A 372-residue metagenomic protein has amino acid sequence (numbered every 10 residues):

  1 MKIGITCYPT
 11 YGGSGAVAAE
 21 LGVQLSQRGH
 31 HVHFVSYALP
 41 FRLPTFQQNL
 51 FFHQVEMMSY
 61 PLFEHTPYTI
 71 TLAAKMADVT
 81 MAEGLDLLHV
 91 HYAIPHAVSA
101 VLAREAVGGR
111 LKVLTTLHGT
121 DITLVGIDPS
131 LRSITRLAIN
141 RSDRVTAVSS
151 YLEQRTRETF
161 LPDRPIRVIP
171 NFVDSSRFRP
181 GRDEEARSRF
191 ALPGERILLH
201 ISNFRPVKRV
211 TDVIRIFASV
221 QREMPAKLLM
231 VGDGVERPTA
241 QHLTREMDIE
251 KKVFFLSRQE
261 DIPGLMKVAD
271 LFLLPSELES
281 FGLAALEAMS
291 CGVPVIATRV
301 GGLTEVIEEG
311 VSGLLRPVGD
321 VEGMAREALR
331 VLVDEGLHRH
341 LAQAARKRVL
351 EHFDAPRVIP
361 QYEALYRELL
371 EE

Functional and structural regions predicted by a protein language model:
I5-Y11, A18, V23-I70: N-terminal strand-loop element at the rim of the active site of nucleotide-sugar-dependent glycosyltransferases
Y151, F172: Carbohydrate-associated surface elements
R179-L192, Q361: A short helix/loop element that forms part of the nucleotide-sugar donor recognition site in Leloir-type
L192-F217: Conserved donor-binding/catalytic core segment of Leloir-type glycosyltransferases
Q241-S257: Nucleotide-activated donor-binding/catalytic signature segment of Leloir-type glycosyltransferases, i.e., the conserved
R258, E277: Aromatic "clamp/platform" in nucleotide-sugar-dependent glycosyltransferases that forms part of the donor/acceptor
P294-A297, I307: Short hydrophobic beta-strand element within catalytic cores of glycosyltransferases and related nucleotide-activated
E309-G310, L314-V321, R330-G336: Conserved acidic donor-binding segment of nucleotide-sugar-dependent glycosyltransferases
